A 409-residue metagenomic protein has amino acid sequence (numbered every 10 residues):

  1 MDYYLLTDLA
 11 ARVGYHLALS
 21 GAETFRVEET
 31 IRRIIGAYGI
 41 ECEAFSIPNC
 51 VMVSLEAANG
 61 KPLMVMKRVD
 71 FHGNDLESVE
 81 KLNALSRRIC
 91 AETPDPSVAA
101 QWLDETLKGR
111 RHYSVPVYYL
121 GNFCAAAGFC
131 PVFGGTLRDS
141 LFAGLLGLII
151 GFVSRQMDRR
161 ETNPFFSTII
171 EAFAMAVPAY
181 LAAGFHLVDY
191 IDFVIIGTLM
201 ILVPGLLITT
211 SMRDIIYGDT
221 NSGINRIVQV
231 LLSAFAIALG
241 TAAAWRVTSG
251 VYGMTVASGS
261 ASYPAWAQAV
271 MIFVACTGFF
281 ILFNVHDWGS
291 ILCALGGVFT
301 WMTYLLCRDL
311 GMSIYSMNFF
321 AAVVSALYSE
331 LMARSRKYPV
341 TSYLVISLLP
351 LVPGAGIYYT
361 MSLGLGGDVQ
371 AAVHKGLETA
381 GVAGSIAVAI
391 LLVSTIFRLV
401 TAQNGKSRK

Functional and structural regions predicted by a protein language model:
M1-Q101, E105-L107: Soluble N-terminal domains of membrane-associated systems
S97-R110, C124-G135, G151-N163, V247-S260 (+3 more regions): Short juxtamembrane and helix-loop transition motifs at transmembrane-helix boundaries in membrane proteins
H112-T210, I281-F283, D287, L292: Core alpha-helical transmembrane segments of integral membrane proteins
P116-L120, S140-L145, F166-I170, I227 (+8 more regions): Hydrophobic alpha-helical transmembrane segments
C130-L146, I191-P204, T255-M271, D309-V323 (+1 more regions): Structural signature of hydrophobic alpha-helical transmembrane segments
F185-I191, T248-Y263, L363-K375: Membrane-interface helix termini and inter-helical loops of multi-pass transporters
V194-L199, T210-F235, L305-K409: C-terminal transmembrane helix-loop-helix hairpin of multi-pass membrane proteins
M212-G259, Y263-G278: Membrane-embedded hairpin module used as a gating/binding unit in multi-pass transport and secretion proteins
